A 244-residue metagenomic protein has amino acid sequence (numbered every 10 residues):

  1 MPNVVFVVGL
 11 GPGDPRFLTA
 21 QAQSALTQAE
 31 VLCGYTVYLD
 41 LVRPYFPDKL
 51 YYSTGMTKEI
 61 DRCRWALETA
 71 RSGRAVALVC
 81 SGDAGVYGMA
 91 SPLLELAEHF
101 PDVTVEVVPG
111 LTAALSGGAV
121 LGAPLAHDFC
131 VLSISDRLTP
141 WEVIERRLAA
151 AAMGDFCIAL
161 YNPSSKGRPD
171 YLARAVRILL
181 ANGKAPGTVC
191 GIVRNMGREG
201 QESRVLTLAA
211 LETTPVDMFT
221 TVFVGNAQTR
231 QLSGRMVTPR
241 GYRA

Functional and structural regions predicted by a protein language model:
M1-V105, L111, S116, E212: Class I S-adenosyl-L-methionine
V5-V7, A75-V76, M153-A244: A contiguous loop/helix-start segment that scaffolds small-molecule binding in enzyme catalytic cores
L10-F17, P140-W141, R204-L206: Short gly/ser/thr-rich secondary-structure transition/capping motifs
A97-T104, P124, N182-A185: Short helix-capping segments at alpha-helix termini
V107-G118, V131, S135-E145, T238-Y242: Conserved beta-alpha
G110, L148, F156-C157: Active-site beta-loop-alpha substructure in enzyme catalytic cores, prototypically the cysteine-centered nucleophile
L121, H127, V131-A152, G167-I178: Anionic-ligand binding region
